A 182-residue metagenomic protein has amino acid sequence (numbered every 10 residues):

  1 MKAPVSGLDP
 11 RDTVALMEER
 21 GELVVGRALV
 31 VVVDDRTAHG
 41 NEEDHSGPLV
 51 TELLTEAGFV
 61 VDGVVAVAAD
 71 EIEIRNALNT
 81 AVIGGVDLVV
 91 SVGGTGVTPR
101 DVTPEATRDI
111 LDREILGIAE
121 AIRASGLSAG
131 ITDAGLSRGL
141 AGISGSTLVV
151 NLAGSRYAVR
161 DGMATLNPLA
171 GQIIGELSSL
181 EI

Functional and structural regions predicted by a protein language model:
M1-I182: Non-catalytic beta/alpha edge segments that cap or flank active sites
